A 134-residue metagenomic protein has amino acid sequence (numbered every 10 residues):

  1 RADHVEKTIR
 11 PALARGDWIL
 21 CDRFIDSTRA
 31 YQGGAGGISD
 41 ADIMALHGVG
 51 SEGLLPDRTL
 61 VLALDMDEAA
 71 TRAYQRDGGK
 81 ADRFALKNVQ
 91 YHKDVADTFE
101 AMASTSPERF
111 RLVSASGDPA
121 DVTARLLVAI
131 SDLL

Functional and structural regions predicted by a protein language model:
R1-S51, R125: ATP-dependent small-molecule kinase phosphotransfer cores that center on conserved nucleotide phosphate-binding segments
E6, I25, A30-Q32, L55 (+3 more regions): Generic, ordered loop/turn and secondary-structure boundary motif
G16-D17, P56, P107-F110: A generic structural signal for alpha->beta connector loops
C21-R23, E52-A73: Conserved phosphate-donor/acceptor-positioning beta-strand/loop module used by diverse small-molecule
D42-A45, R58, Y91, T98: Residue-level recognition of specific faces of alpha-helices
S51-G53, S104-T105: Arginine/glycine-rich "motif VI" loop of SF2 helicases in the C-terminal RecA-like domain
L62, D67-L134: NTP-dependent small-molecule kinase module
